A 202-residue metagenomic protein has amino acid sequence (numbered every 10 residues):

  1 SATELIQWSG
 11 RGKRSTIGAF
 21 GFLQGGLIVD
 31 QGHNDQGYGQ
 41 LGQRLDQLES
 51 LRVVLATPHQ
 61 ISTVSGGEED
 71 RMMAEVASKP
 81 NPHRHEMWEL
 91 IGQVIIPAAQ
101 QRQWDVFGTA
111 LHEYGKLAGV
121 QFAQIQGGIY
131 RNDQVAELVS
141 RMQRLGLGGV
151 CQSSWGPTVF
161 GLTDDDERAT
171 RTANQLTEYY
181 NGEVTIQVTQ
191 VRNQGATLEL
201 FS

Functional and structural regions predicted by a protein language model:
S1-L45: Gly/Ser-rich oxyanion-binding loop with an adjacent helix/lid that shapes the negatively charged ligand pocket
F20-L23, Q31, L55-H59, Q152-S154: Short beta-strand segments
L27-V29, V53-L55, F160: Conserved hydrophobic/aromatic beta-strand scaffold that supports enzyme active sites
I28, G67, V135-L138: Acidic-enriched catalytic cores of C-N bond-cleaving enzymes acting on peptides and small amides
G32, P58, G161-D165: Short beta-strand-to-loop capping motifs
H33-E68: A glycine/threonine-rich phosphate-anchoring loop and its flanking beta-alpha core in nucleotide/phosphate-binding
T57-G127: Active-site rim beta-loop-alpha module in soluble metabolic enzymes
A99-S202: Glycine-rich, charge-dense phosphate/pyrophosphate-binding loop(s) and the adjacent flexible "lid"/catalytic subdomain
